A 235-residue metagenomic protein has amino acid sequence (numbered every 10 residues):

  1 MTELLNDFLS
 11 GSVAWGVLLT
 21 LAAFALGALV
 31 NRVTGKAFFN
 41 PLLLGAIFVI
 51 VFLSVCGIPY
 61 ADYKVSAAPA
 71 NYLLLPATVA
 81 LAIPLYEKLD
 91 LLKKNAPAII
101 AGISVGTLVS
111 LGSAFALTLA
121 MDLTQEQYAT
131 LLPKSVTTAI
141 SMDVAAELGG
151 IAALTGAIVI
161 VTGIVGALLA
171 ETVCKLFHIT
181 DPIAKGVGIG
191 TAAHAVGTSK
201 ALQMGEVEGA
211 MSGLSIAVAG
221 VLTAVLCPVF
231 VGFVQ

Functional and structural regions predicted by a protein language model:
L4-Y86, L91-G102, G106: Helical membrane-embedded segments and adjacent short helical loop/helix-boundary regions of multi-pass membrane
G16, T20-L29, A46, I50 (+8 more regions): Transmembrane alpha-helical segments of multi-pass membrane transport proteins and ion-pumping complexes
L18, N31, F48, L73-L75 (+12 more regions): Hydrophobic alpha-helical context, especially transmembrane and signal-peptide helices
G35-K36, I58, Y86-P97, M121-E126 (+4 more regions): Juxtamembrane helix-boundary/capping and inter-helix hinge elements in multi-pass membrane proteins
K88-I164: Internal active-site segments that recognize and position negatively charged phosphoryl groups and nucleotide moieties
Q127-L154, I158-V161, T180-V218: Alpha-helical membrane segments and immediately flanking helix-loop junctions that form or couple to the substrate/ion
T155, L169, M204, S215 (+2 more regions): Short amphipathic alpha-helical leader/targeting segments
